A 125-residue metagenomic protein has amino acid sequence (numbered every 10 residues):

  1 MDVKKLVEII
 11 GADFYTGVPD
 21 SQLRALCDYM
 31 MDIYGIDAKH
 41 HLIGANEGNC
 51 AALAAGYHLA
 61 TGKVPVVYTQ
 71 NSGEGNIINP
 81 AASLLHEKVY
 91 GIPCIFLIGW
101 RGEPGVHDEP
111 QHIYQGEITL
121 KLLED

Functional and structural regions predicted by a protein language model:
M1-D125: Thiamine diphosphate
